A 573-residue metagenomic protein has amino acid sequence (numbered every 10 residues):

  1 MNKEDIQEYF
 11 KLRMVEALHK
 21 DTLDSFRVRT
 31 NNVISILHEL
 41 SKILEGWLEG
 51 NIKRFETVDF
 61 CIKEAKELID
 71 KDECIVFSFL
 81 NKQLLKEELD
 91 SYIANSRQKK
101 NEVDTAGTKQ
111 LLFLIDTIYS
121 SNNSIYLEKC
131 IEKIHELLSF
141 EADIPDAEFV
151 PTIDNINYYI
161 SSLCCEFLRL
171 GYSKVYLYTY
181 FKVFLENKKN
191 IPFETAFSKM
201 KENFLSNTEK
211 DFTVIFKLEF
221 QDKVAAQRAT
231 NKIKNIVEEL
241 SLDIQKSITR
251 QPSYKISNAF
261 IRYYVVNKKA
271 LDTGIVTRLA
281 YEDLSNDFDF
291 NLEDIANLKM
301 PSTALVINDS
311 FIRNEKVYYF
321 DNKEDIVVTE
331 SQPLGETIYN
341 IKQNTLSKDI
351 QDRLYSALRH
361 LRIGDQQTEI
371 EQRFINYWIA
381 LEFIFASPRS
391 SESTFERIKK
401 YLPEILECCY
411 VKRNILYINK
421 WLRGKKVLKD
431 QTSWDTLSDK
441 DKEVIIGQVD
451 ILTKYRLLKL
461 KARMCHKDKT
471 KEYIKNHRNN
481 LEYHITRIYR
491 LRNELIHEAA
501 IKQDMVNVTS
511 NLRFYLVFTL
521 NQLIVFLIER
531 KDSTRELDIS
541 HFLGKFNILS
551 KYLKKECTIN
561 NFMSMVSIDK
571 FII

Functional and structural regions predicted by a protein language model:
K3-E56, D325-I573: Amphipathic, oligomerization/interface secondary-structure segments
N31-K133: N-terminal accessory alpha/beta regions
E56-D59, I69-D90, E219, Q227-Q245 (+3 more regions): Extended alpha-helical regions
C61, C74, C130, C164-C165 (+3 more regions): Generic recognition of cysteine residues
A94-Q372, I379, V506-F571: Charged, non-catalytic interaction/linker regions at domain boundaries that couple catalytic cores to substrate
